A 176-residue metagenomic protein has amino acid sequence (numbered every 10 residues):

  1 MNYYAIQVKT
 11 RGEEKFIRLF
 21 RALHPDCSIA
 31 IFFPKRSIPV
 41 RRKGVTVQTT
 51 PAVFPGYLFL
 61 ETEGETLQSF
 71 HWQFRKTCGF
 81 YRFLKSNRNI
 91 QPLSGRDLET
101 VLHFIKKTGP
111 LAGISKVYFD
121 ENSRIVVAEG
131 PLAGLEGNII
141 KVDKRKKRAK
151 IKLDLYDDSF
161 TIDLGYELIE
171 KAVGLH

Functional and structural regions predicted by a protein language model:
M1-R124, K141, K152-H176: Acidic-enriched and Gly/Ser
E14, E136, R148: Active-site-proximal flexible loops/turns
Y118, G130-A133: Residue-level "contact hotspot" at macromolecular interaction interfaces
G130, V142-K147: Short, conserved beta-turn/loop elements at beta-strand boundaries and strand-helix junctions
L135-V142: Short beta-strand-centered aromatic/proline hotspots
